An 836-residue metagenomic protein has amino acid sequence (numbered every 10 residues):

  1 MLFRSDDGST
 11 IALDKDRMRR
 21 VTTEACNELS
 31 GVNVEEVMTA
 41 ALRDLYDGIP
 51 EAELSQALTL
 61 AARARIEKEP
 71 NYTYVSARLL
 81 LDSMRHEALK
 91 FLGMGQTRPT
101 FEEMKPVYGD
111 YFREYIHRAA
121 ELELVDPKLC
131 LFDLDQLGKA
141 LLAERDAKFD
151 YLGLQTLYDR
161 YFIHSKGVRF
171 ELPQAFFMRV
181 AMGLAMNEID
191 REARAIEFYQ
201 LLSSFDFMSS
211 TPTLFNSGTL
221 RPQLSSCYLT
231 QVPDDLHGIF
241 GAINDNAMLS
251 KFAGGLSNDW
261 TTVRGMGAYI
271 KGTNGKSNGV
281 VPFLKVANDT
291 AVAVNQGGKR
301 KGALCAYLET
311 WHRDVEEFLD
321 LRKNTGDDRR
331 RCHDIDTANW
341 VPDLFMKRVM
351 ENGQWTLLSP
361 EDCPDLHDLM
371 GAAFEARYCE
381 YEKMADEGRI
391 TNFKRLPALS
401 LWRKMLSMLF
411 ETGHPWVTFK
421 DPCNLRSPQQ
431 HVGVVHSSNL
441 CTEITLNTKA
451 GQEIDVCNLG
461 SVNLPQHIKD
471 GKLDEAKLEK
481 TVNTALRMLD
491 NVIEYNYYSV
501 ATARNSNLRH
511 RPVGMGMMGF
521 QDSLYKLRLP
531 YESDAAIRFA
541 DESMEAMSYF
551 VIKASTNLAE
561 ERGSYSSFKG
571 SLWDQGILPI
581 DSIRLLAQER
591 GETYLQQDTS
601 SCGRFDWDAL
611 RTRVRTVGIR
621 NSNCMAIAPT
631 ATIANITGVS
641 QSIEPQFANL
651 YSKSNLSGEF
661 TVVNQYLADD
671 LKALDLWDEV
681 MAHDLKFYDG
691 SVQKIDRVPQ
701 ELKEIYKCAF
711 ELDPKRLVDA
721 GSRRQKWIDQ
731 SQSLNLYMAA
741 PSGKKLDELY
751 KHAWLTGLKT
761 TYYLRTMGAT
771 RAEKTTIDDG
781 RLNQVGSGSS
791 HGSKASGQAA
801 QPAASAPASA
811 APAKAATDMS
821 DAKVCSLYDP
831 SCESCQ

Functional and structural regions predicted by a protein language model:
S9, V32-M178, Y199: Core nucleic-acid recognition elements
T73-R118, L152-Q155, V341-F345, G371 (+14 more regions): Terminal amphipathic helices with adjacent charged low-complexity linkers/tails
D126-T156, H436, T445-T448, L489-E494 (+3 more regions): Catalytic alpha/beta core of large soluble enzyme barrels
I163-H164, V180-A195, Y199-Q223, L229-G272 (+8 more regions): Function-dense linear segments that define catalytic or interfacial modules in macromolecule-processing proteins
S277-K285, V292-L399, S407, R487-N491 (+1 more regions): Conserved catalytic alpha/beta cores of large enzymes that bind or transform nucleotide phosphates and polynucleotides
T481-R504, L508, P530-T630, A682 (+3 more regions): Internal maturation/activation junctions in enzymes
T775-Q836: Acidic, low-complexity intrinsically disordered tails
